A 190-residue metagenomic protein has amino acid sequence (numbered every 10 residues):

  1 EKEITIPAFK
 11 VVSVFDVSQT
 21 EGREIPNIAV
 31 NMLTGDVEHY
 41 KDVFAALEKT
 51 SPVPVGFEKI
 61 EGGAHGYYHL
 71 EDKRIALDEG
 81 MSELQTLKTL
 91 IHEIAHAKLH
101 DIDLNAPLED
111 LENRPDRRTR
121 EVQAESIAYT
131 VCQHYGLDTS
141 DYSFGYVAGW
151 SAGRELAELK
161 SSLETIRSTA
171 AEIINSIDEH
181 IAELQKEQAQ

Functional and structural regions predicted by a protein language model:
E1-Q190: N-terminal accessory/interface modules of nucleic-acid-binding and processing proteins
